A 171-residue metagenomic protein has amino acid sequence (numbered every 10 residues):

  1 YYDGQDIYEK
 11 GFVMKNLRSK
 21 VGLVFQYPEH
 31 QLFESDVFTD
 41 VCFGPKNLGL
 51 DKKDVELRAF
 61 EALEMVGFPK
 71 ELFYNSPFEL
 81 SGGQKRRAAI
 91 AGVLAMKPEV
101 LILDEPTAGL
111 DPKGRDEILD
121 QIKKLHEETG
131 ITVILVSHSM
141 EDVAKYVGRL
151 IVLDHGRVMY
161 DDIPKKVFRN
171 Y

Functional and structural regions predicted by a protein language model:
Y1-N16: ABC ATPase NBD Q-loop/coupling interface
D54-E71: Conserved ABC ATPase "signature" region
S76-L80, Q84: Conserved ABC ATPase signature
K97: Conserved catalytic motifs of ABC-family nucleotide-binding domains
L101-D104: Catalytic Walker B motif of ABC-type/P-loop ATPase nucleotide-binding domains
V143-K145: A short, surface-exposed alpha-helical micro-motif characterized by mixed small hydrophobic and charged/polar residues
R157-Y171: Conserved beta-strand-loop-alpha-helix hinge in the C-terminal portion of ABC ATPase nucleotide-binding domains
